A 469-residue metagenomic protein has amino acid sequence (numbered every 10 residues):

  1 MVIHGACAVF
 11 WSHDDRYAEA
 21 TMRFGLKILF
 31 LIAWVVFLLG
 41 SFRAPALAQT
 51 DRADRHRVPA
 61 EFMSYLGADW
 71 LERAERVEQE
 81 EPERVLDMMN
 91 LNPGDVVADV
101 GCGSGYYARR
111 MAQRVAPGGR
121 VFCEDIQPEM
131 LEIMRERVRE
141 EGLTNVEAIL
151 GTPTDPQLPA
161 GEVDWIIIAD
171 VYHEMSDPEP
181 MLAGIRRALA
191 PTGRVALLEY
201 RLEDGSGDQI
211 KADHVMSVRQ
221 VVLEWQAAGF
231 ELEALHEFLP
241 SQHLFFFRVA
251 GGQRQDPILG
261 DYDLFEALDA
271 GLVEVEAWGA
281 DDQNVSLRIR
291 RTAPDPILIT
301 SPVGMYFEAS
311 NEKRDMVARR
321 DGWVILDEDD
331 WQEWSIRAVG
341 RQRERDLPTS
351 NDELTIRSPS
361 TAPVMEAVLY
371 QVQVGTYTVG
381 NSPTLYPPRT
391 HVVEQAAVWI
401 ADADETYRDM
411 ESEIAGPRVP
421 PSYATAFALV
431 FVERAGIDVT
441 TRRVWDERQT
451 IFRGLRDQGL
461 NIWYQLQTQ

Functional and structural regions predicted by a protein language model:
Q49-N90, V96-A98: Class I SAM-dependent transferase core
A98, S104-D155: Class I SAM-dependent methyltransferase SAM/SAH-binding core
P156-W165: A short acidic, Gly/Pro-enriched loop at the edge of an enzyme's catalytic core that lines a small-molecule cofactor
D164-P178: A short SAM/SAH-binding and catalytic strip from SAM-dependent methyltransferases
E179-R194: A short glycine-rich, Lys/Arg-flanked "PGG" loop and its adjoining helix->strand segment in the class I
R194-V218: Conserved class I S-adenosyl-L-methionine
I289-D295, I299: Asparagine-centered strand-capping/turn motif at beta-strand->loop junctions
E308-E353: Intrinsically disordered, low-complexity Pro/Gly/Ser/Thr-rich segments with frequent PxxP/GP/PP motifs and embedded
